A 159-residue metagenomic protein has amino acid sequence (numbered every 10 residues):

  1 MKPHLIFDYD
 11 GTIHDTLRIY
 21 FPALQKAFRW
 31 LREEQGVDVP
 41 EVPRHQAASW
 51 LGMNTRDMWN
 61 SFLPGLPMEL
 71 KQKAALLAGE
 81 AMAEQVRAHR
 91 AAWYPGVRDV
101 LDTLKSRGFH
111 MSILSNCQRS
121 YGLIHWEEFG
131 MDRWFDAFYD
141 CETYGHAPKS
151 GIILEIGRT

Functional and structural regions predicted by a protein language model:
M1-K2, G108: A general structural motif
K2-P95: N-terminal helical cap/lid subdomain that shapes the substrate entry/recognition surface in HAD-like hydrolases
T12, S115-C117: Conserved phosphate-coupling serine/threonine residues in phosphotransfer and NTP-handling enzymes
Y20-F21, R56, R98, Q118-S120 (+1 more regions): Alpha-helix N-cap/helix-start and coil->helix boundary motif
E84-I113, L123, S150: Short, acidic loop-to-helix structural element flanking the phosphoryl-transfer center in phosphate-processing enzymes
Q118-T159: Substrate-recognition "cap/lid" segment bordering the active-site pocket of phosphatases
